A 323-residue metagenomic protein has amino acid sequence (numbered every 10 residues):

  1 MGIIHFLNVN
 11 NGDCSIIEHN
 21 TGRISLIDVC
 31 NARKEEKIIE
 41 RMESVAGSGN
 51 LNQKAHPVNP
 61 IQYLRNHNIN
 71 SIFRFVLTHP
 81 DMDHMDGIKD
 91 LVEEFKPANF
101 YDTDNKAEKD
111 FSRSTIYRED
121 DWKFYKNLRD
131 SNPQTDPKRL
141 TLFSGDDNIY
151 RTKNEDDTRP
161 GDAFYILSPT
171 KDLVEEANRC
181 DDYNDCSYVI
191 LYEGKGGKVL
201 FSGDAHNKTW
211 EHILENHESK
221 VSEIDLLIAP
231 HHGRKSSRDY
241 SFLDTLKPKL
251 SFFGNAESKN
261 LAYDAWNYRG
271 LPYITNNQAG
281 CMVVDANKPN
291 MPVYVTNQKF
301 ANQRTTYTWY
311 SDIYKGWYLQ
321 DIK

Functional and structural regions predicted by a protein language model:
M1-S71, T141-E223, G280-K323: Core dinuclear metal-dependent hydrolase active-site scaffold
N10, C30-A32, D81, K106 (+3 more regions): Catalytic metal-binding/acid-base residues of hydrolase active sites
S25-L26, V76, Y101, V199-S202 (+2 more regions): Structural motif
I72-D83, L227-G233: Metallo-beta-lactamase
R74, M82-S131, P248, G254: Active-site HxH/HxHxD metal-binding segment of metal-dependent hydrolases
D83-G87, E108-R113, Y117-R118, T209-E211 (+2 more regions): Extracytoplasmic/secreted cell-surface and envelope-processing proteins
S112-D156: Conserved glycine-bearing catalytic or ligand-binding loops at nucleotide- and phosphate-handling centers of large
H217-V283, N287-P292: Long, structured stretches of catalytic cores involved in phosphate-ester chemistry, encompassing
